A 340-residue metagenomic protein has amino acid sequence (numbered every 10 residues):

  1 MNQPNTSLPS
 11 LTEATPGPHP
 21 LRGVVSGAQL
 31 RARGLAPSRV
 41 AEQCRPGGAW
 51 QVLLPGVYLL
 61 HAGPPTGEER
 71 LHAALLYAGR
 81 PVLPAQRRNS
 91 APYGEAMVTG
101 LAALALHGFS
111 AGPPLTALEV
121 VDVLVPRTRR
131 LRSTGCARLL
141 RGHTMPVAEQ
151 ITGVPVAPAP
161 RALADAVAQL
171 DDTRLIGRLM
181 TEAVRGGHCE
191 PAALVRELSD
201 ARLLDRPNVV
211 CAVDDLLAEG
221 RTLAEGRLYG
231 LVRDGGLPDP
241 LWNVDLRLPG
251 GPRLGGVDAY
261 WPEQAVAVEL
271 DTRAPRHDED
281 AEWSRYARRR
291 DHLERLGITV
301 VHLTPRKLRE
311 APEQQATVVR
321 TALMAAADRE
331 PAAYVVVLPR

Functional and structural regions predicted by a protein language model:
M1-D205, M324-R340: Short gly/ser-rich loop at a beta-strand->alpha-helix junction or flexible surface loop bordering the NTP-binding
N2-L8, L21, L35-A36, V184-R340: Surface segments flanking catalytic/ligand-binding clefts of nucleic-acid enzymes
